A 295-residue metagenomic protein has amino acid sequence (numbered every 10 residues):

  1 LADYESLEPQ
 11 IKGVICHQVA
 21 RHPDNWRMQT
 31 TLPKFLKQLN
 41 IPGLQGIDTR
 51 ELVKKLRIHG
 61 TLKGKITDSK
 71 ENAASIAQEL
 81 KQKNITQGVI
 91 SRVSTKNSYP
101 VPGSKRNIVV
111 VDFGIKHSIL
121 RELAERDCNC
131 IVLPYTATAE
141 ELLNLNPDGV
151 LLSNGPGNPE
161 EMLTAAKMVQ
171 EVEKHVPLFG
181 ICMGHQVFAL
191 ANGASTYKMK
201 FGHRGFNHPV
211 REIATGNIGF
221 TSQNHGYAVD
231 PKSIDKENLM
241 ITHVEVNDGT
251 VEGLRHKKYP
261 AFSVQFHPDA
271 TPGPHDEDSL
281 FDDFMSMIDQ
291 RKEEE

Functional and structural regions predicted by a protein language model:
L1-L145, P159, T271, D283-E295: RNA-binding accessory domains that recognize and position tRNA/RNA substrates
P42, N107, P177-F179, S195 (+1 more regions): Proline-centered loop/turn at the N-terminus of a beta-strand
D48, C182, H225, H267: Active-site glycine-centered loops adjacent to acidic/histidine catalytic or metal-binding residues that shape
K105-V109, N129, H175-P177, F220 (+1 more regions): Residues that mark the start of a beta-strand
N107-D112, T221, F262-F266: Active-site-proximal beta-strand elements of phosphoester/diester hydrolases
G149-F220, G226-A228, G273-D283, M287-R291: Cysteine-nucleophile active-site neighborhood
N217-Y259, E295: Catalytic beta-strand/loop cores that center a nucleophilic Ser/Cys/Thr and support acyl-enzyme chemistry
